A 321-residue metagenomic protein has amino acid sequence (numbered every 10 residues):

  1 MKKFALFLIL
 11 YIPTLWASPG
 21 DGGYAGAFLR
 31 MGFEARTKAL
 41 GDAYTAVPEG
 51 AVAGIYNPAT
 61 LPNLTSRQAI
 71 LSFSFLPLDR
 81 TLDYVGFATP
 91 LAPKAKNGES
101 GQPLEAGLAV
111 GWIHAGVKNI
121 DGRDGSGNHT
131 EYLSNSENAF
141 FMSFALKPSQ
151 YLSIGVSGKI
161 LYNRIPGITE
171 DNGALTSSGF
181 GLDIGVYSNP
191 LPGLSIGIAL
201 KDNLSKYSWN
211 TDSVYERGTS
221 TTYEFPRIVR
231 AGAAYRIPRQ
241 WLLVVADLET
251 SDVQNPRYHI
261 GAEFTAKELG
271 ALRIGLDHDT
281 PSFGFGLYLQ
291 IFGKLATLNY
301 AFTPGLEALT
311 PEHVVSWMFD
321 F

Functional and structural regions predicted by a protein language model:
M1-F4, Q150: Positively charged n-region of N-terminal signal peptides that target proteins for export
F4-P13: Sec-dependent N-terminal signal peptides
L6, E34, N63-S66: A short, polar/charged loop/turn motif at coil->beta-strand junctions and beta-hairpin connectors
S18-T37, S74, T81-F321: Outer-membrane beta-barrel porins/channels
T37, Y44-E49: Intrinsically disordered, low-complexity, positively charged segments
D42-T45, R67-L78: Short strand-turn segments of transmembrane beta-barrel domains in outer membranes, especially the first one or two
V52-N63: N-terminal periplasmic accessory domains that precede and gate Gram-negative outer-membrane beta-barrel machines
